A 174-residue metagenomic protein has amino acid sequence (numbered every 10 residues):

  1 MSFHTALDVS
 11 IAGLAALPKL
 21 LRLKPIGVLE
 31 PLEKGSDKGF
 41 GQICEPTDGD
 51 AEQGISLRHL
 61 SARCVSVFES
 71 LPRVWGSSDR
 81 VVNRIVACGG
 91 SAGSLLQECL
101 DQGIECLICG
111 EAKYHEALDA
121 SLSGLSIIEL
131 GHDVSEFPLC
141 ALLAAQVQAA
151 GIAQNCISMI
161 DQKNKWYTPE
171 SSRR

Functional and structural regions predicted by a protein language model:
M1-R174: Active-site catalytic microenvironments in core metabolic enzymes, especially phosphate/sugar-handling
